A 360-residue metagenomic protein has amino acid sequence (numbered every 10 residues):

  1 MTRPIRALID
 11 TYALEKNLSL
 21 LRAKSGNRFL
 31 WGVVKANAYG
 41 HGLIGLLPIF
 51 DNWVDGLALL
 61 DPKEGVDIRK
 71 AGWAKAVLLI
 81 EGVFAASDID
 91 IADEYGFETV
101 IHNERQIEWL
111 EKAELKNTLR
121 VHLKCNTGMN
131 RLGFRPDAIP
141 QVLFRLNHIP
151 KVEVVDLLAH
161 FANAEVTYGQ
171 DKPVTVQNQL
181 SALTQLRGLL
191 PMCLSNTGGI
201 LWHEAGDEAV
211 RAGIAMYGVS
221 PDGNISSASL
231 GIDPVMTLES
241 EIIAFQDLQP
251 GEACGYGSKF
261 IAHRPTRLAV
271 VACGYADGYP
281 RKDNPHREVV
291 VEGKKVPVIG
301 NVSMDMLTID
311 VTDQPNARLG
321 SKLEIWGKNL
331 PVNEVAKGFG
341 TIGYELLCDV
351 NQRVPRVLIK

Functional and structural regions predicted by a protein language model:
M1-E98, E153, P355, I359-K360: A charged N-terminal "starter" segment
T2-R3, A36-I49, K70, I91-Y95 (+4 more regions): Active-site loop/helix belt of alpha/beta enzymes
L14, I68, L157, I242 (+1 more regions): Residue-level signal for inorganic ion chemistry
V34-A36, D61-P62, G82, H102-E104 (+12 more regions): Fold-independent oxyanion-binding glycine-rich loops and adjacent beta-strand/coil segments at enzyme active sites
P62, G82-A86, E104-I107, P136 (+1 more regions): Structural motif corresponding to alpha-helix initiation and N-cap regions
S240-I242, V296-P297: Small-residue-enriched segments and motifs
D247-K360: C-terminal accessory subdomain/extension
